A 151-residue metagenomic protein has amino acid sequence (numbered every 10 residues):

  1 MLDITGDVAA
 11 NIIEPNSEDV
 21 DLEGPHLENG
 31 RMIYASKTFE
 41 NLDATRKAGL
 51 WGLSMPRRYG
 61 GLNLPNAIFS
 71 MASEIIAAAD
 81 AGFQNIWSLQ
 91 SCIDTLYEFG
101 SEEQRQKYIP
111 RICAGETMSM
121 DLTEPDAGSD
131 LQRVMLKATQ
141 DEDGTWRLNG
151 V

Functional and structural regions predicted by a protein language model:
M1-F83, E103, K107: Amphipathic, small/basic residue-rich leader segments at the start of a protein or domain
N29-K37, E98, G115-S119: Short, mixed-charge aromatic SLiMs
T45-R46, S91-C92, Q140-D141: Short hydrophobic "helix-edge" motifs at membrane interfaces and signal-peptide entry regions
G49-G52, G82-N85, T117-S119, T145-W146: Beta-sheet entry/capping signal
L62, E103-V151: Glycine-rich, Trp-frequent "lid" loop and neighboring beta-strands that shape and gate the flavin cofactor pocket
S70, I93-D94, Q106, W146: Feature representing long, continuous alpha-helical segments
Q84-E102: N-terminal glycine-rich flavin-associated loop
